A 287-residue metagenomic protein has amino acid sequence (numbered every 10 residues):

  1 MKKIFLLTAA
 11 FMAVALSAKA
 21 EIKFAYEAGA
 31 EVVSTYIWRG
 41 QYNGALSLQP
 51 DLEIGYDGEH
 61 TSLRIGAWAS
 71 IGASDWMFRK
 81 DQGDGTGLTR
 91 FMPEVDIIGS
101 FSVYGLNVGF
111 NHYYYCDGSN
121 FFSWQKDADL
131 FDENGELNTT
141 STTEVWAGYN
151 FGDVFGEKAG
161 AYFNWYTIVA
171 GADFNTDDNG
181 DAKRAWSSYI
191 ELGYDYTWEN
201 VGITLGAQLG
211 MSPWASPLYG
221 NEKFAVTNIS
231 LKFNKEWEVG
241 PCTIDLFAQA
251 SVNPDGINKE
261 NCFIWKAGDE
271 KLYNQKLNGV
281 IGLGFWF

Functional and structural regions predicted by a protein language model:
M1-E27: Cleavable N-terminal export/targeting peptides
A20-A25, D57-I65, S102-G105, G152-G160 (+3 more regions): Short loop/turn motifs that connect adjacent beta-strands in outer-membrane beta-barrel proteins
A20-D81: Short glycine/proline- and aromatic-enriched beta-strand/turn motifs that initiate or cap beta-hairpins
I22-F24, G44-L48, F91-V95, S102 (+4 more regions): Residues that define the transmembrane beta-barrel architecture of outer-membrane proteins
A30-S34, P50-Y56, I97-V103, F110 (+7 more regions): Residues on the lipid-exposed face of transmembrane beta-strands in outer-membrane beta-barrel proteins
V32-Y36, Y56-G58, A69-D75, V103-G105 (+8 more regions): Transmembrane beta-strands of outer-membrane beta-barrel pores
E59-S102, V108-N138: Surface-exposed loop and membrane-interface regions of Gram-negative outer-membrane beta-barrel proteins
M211-S216, G220-F287: Predominantly the C-terminal beta-signal and adjacent terminal strand-loop region of outer-membrane beta-barrel
